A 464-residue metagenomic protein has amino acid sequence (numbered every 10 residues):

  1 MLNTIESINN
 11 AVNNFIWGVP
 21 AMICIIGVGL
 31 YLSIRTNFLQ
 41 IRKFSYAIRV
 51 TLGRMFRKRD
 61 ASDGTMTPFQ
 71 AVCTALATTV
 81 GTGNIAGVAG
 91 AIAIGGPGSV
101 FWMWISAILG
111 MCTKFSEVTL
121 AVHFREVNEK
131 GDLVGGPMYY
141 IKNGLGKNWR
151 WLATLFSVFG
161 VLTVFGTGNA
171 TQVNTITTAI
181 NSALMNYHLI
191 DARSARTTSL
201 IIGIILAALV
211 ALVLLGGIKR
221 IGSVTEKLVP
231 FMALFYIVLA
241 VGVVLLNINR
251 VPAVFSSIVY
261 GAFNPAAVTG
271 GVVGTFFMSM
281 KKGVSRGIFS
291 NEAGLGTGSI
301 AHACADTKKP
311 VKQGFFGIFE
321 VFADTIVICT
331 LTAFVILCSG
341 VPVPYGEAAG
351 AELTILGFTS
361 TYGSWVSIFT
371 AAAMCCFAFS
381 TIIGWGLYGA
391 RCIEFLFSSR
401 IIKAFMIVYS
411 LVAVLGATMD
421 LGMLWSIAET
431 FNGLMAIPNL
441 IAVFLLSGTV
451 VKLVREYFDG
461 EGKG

Functional and structural regions predicted by a protein language model:
M1-T82, I92-S99, G110, V414 (+1 more regions): N-terminal alpha-helical transmembrane segments of multi-pass membrane transport and channel/translocase proteins
T4-I5, R35-Q40, G83-V88, G166-I176 (+6 more regions): Transmembrane helix-loop junctions in multi-pass membrane proteins
M22-G27, W104, A153-V158, L184-G216 (+4 more regions): Transmembrane alpha-helical segments of multi-pass small-molecule transport proteins
C24-Y31, R35-I48, V173-I180, T197-V259 (+3 more regions): Membrane-interface loop-to-helix entry segments
L32-S33, S106-G131, M138, K142-N174 (+2 more regions): Helix-loop-helix module between adjacent transmembrane segments
F38-M66, G90-V100, W104, C112-K147 (+4 more regions): Flexible loop linkers connecting adjacent transmembrane helices in multi-pass alpha-helical membrane transporters
R59-I94, L120-G144, L155-V161, V273-F322 (+1 more regions): Alpha-helical membrane segments and immediately flanking helix-loop junctions that form or couple to the substrate/ion
F115-E129, V241-S257, V268-G274, C304-T307 (+2 more regions): Extracellular/periplasmic helix-exit of transmembrane alpha-helices
